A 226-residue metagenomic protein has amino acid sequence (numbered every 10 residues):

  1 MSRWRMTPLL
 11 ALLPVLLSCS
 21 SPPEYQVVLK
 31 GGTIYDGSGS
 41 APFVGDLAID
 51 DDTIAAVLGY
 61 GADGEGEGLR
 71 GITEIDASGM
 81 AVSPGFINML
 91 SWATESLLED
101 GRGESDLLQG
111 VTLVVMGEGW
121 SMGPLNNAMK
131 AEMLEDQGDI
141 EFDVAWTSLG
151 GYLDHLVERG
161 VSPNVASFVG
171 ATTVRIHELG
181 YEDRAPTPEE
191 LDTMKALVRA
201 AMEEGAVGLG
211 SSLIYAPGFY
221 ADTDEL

Functional and structural regions predicted by a protein language model:
M1-L9: Bacterial N-terminal signal peptides that target proteins for export
L17-S18: C-terminal motif of bacterial Sec signal peptides marking the signal peptidase cleavage site
S21-Y25, I34-G85: Histidine-rich, glycine-flanked metal-binding segment
Y25-L29, G64-G117: Replace "His-x-His-based motif
Y60, E118-W120, S212-I214: Short, ordered loop/turn segments at secondary-structure junctions
M80, F86, E99-G208: Divalent-metal coordination cores built from histidine and acidic residues
T94-L97, S121-L125, I214-G218: Active-site environment of divalent metal-dependent phosphoester hydrolases
A206-L226: Divalent metal-binding pocket/active-site signature
